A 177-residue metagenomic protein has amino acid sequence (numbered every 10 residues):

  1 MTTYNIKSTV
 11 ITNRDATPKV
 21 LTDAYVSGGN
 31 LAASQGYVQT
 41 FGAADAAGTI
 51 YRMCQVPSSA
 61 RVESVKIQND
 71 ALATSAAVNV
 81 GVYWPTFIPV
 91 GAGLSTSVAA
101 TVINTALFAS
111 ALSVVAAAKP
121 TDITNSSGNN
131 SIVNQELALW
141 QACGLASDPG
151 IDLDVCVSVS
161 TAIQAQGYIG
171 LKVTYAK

Functional and structural regions predicted by a protein language model:
T2-K177: Surface-exposed, low-hydrophobicity beta-strand/loop segments enriched in small/polar/acidic residues
